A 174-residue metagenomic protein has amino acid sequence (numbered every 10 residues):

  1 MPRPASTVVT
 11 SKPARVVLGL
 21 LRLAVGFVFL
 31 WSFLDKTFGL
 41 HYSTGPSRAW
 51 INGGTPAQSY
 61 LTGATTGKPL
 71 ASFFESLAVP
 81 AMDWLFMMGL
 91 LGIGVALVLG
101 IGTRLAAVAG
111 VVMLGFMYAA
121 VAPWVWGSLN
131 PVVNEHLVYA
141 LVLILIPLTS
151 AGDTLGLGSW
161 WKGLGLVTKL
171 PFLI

Functional and structural regions predicted by a protein language model:
M1-G92, L99-I174: Extended, low-polarity transmembrane helix blocks
